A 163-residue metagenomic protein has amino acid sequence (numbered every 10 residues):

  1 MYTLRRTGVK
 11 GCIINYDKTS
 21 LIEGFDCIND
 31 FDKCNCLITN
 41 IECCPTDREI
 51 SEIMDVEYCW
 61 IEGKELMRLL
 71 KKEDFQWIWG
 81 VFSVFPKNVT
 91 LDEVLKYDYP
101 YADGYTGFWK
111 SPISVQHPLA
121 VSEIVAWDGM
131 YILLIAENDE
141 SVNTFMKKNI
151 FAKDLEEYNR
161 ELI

Functional and structural regions predicted by a protein language model:
R5-G8: N-terminal leader/presequence regions that precede the main folded/catalytic core
C12-L70: N-terminal interaction modules that seed assembly of large macromolecular complexes
F25, F31, F75, F82-F85 (+3 more regions): Phenylalanine-focused residue identity feature
D32, T39-P45, F85-K87, A126-D128 (+1 more regions): Short, flexible beta-strand-to-coil junctions
R48-V125: Surface-exposed, low-hydrophobicity interaction/linker segments
I113-I163: Acidic, proline/glycine-rich low-complexity IDRs
